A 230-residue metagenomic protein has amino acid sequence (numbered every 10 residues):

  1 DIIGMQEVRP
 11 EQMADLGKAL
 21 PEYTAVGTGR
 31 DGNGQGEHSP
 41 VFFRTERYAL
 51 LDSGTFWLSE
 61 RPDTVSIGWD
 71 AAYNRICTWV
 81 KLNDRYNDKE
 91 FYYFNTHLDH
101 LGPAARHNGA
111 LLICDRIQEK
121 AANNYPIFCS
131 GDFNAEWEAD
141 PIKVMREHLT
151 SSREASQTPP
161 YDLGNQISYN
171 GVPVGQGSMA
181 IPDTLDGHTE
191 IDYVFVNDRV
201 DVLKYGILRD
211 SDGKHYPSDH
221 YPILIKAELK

Functional and structural regions predicted by a protein language model:
D1-G4, S66-I67, N95-P103: Second-shell loop/turn segments in exported
I2-E90, G206: Structured beta-strand-rich core segments of catalytic domains in phosphoester-bond hydrolases
G4-Q6, G27-T28, F128-D132, S151-A155: Active-site neighborhood of phospho(di)ester-bond hydrolases with catalytic His/Asp-centered motifs
R9-Q12, L16, H38, R106-G109 (+2 more regions): Stable alpha-helical elements in mature extracytoplasmic
P10, L98-H100, A135: Short, glycine/acidic-enriched loop or turn micro-motifs at the edges of active sites
S39-V41, C77-K81, N95, Y193-V194 (+1 more regions): Conserved hydrophobic/aromatic beta-strand scaffold that supports enzyme active sites
T96-L98, G131-F133, Y221: Active-site metal-binding loops of divalent metal-dependent hydrolases
A104, N108, D115-I127, A135-K230: Metal-dependent phosphoester-hydrolase catalytic domains
